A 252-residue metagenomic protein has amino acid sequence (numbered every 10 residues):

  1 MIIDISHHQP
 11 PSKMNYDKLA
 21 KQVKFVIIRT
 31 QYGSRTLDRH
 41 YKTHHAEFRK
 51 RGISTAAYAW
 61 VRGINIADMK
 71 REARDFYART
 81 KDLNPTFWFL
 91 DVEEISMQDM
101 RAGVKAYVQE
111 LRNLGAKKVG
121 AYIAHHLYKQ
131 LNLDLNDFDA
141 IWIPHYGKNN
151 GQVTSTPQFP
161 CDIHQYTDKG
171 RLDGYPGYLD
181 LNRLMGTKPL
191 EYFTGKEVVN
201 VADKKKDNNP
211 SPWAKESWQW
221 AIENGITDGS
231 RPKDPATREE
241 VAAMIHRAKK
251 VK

Functional and structural regions predicted by a protein language model:
M1-Q9, M14-Y16, L135-V201: Functionally critical loop-and-helix segments that line ligand-binding/catalytic clefts of soluble enzyme domains
M1-V108, R112-K117: Substrate-binding cleft of extracellular glycoside hydrolase catalytic domains
K21-F25, R51-I53, N84, D134-W142 (+1 more regions): Glycine-enriched alpha-helix->loop->beta-strand junction motifs that scaffold or abut catalytic
S34, S96, N149-N150, G170 (+1 more regions): Glycine-rich nucleotide phosphate-binding loop and flanking beta-alpha elements of Rossmann-like dinucleotide-binding
R62, H125-H126, P235: Conserved beta-strand edge residues that scaffold enzyme active sites
F87-S155: Catalytic domains of cell-wall/extracellular-matrix polysaccharide-remodeling enzymes, centered on de-N-acetylation
V199-K252: Short, solvent-exposed alpha-helical surface patches in non-cytosolic proteins
